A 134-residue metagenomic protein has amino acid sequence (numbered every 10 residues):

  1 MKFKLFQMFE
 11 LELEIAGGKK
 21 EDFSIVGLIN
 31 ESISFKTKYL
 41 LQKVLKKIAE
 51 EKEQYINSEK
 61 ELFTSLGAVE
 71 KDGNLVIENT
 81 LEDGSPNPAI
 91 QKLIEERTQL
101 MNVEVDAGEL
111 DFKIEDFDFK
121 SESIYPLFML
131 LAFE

Functional and structural regions predicted by a protein language model:
M1-E134: A composition-driven surface/loop motif
